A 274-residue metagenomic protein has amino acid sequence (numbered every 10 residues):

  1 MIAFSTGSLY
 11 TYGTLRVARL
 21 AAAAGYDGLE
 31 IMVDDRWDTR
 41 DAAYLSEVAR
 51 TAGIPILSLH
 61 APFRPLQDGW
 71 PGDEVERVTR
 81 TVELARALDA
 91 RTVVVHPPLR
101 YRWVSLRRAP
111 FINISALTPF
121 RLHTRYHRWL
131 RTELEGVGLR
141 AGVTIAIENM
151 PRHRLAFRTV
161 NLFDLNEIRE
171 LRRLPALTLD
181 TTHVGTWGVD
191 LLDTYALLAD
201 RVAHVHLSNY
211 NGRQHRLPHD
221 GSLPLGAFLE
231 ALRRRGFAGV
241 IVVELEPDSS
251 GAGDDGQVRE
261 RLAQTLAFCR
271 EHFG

Functional and structural regions predicted by a protein language model:
M1-R91, L122-T124, L174-A176, R259 (+1 more regions): N-terminal pre-domain/capping segments
G7-L15, I31-Y44, R64-E74, R100-W103 (+4 more regions): Acidic-and-aromatic substrate-binding clefts and catalytic sites of carbohydrate-active enzymes
A21, L29, A85, I145 (+5 more regions): Conserved, mostly hydrophobic/aromatic
G28-L29, L59, T132-S222: Acidic/histidine-rich catalytic cores of soluble enzymes
T39-A52, T79-L88, T132-G136, D190-D200 (+1 more regions): Short amphipathic alpha-helices and their capping/turn segments at secondary-structure boundaries
T51, D68-A176: Active-site acidic/histidine proton-transfer and metal-coordination neighborhood in alpha/beta enzyme cores
R86, W103, L198, V202-A203 (+3 more regions): C-terminal or late-domain output modules
V242-E246: Short acidic/histidine-rich active-site segments
